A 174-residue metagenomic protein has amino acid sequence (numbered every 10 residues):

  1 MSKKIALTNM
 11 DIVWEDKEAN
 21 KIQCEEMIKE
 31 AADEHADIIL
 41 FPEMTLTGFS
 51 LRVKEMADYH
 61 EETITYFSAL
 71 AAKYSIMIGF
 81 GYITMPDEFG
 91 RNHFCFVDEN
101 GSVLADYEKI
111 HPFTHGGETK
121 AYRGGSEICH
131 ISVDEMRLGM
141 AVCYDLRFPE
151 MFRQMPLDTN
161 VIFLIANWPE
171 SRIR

Functional and structural regions predicted by a protein language model:
M1-L7: Extreme N-terminal starter segment of soluble prokaryotic enzymes
A6, M77-G79, G139, L164: Structural detector of well-ordered beta-strand residues that form the stable sheet scaffold of enzyme domains
N9-W14: Short polar catalytic/cofactor-binding loops
K17-E18, E25-N100, D106, P169-R174: Cys-nucleophile CN-hydrolase/nitrilase-fold catalytic domain and related Cys-dependent amidase chemistry that acts on
A19-K29, L146-R153: Short, acidic/polar
D37-I38, L138, V161: Structural motif
S75-I76, P112, N160: Generic structural signal for secondary-structure transition and capping sites
M85-L157, I165-R174: Active-site catalytic loop in hydrolytic enzyme cores
